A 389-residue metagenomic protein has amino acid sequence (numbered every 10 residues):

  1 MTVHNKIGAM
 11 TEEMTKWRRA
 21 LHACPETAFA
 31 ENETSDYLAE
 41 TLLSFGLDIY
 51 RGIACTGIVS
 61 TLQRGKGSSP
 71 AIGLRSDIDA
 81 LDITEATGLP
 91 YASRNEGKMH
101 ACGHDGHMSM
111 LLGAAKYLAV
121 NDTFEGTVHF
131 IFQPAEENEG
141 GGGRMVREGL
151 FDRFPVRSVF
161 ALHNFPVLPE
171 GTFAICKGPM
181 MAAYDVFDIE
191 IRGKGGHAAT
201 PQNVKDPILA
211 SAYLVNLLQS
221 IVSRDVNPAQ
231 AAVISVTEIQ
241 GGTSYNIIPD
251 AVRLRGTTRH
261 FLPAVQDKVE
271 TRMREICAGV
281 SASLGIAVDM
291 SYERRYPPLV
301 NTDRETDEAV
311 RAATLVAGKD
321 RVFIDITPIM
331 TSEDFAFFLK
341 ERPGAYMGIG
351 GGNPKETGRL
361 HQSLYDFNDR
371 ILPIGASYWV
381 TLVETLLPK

Functional and structural regions predicted by a protein language model:
M1-H100, S109-F124: Acidic/His- and Gly-rich active-site-bordering loop/insert found across diverse amide/peptide-bond hydrolases
L21, S60, L74, H104 (+8 more regions): Divalent metal-coordination and catalytic microenvironments
E26, D77-D79, A135, F165 (+3 more regions): Active-site beta-loop-alpha junctions enriched in small/polar residues
Y50-I53, S76, F130-F132, S158-L162 (+1 more regions): General beta-strand structural signal in soluble alpha/beta enzymes
V59, L81-I83, T87-M99, D105-G106 (+2 more regions): Histidine/acidic-residue-rich, glycine-tolerant segments that coordinate divalent metal ions
G73-R75, T84, F187-I189, Y346-G351: Non-cysteine beta-strand/loop elements that form the S-adenosyl-L-methionine
L209-K389: Metal-dependent amide/peptide-bond hydrolase catalytic core, centered on the "pita-bread" metallohydrolase fold
